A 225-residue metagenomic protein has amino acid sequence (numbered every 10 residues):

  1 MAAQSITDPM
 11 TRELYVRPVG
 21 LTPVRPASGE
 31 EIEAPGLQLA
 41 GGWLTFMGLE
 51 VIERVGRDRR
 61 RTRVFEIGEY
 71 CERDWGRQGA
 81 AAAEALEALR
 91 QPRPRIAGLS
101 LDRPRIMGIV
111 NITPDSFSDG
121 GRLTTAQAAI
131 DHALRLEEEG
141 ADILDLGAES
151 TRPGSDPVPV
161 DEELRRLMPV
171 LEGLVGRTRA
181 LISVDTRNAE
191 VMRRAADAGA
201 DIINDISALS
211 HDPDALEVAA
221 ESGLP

Functional and structural regions predicted by a protein language model:
M1-I96: N-terminal accessory interaction module
G76-R90, S118-R135, E162-R165: Glycine-rich anion/phosphate-binding loops
A97-R122, S150, G154: N-terminal small/glycine-rich loop or linker at the start of catalytic domains across soluble metabolic enzymes
D102-I106, A141-D142, T178-A180, A200-D201 (+1 more regions): Short, well-ordered coil/turn segments that N-cap beta-strands
V110, L136, G140, D185 (+1 more regions): Conserved, mostly hydrophobic/aromatic
P114-S118, D142-M168: Glycine-rich, proline-tolerant flexible connector loops at the mouths of alpha/beta enzymes
E137-E138, A196-D197, A215-G223: Acidic (Asp/Glu)-rich catalytic clusters
D156-R193, A220-P225: Alpha-helix-loop-beta-strand connector modules within alpha/beta enzyme cores
